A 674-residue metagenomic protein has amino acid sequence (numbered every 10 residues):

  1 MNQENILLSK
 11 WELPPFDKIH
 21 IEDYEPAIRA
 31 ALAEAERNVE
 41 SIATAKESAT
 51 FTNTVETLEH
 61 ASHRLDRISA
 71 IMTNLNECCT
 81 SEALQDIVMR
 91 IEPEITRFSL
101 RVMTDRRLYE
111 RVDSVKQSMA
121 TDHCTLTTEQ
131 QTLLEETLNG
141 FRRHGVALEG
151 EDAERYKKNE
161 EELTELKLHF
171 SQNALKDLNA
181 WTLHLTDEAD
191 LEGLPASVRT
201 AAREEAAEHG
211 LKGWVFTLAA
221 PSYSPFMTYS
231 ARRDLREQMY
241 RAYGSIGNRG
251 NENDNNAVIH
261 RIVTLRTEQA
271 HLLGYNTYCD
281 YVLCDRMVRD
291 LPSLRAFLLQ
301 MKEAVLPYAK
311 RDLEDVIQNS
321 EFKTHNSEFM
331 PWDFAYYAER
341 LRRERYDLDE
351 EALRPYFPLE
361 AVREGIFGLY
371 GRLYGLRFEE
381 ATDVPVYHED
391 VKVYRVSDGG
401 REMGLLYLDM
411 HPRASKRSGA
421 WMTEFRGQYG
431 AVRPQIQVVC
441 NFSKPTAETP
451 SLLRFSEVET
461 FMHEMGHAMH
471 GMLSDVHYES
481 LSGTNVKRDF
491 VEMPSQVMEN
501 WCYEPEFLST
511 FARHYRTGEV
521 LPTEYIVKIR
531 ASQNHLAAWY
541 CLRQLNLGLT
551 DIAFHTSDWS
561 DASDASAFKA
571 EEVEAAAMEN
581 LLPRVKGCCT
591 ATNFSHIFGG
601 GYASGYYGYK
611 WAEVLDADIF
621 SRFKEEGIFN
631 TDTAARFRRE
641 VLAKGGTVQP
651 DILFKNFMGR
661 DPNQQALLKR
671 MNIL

Functional and structural regions predicted by a protein language model:
M1-L194: N-terminal helix-rich structural modules
N2-P26, A30, G213-V215, E344 (+8 more regions): C-terminal, non-catalytic "cap/extension" segments appended to globular domains
L8-D23, M72-I91, D113-K158, T217-A257 (+6 more regions): Short His/Asp/Glu-rich catalytic/ion-coordination signatures at enzyme active sites or charged loops
A27, A31, V258, P358-V362 (+2 more regions): Short amphipathic alpha-helical segments
A33, R37, S41-F51, R64-S81 (+23 more regions): Intrinsically disordered or highly flexible coil/loop and linker segments, enriched in small and charged/polar residues
E129, L133-L134, E162-E165, Q172 (+8 more regions): Active-site-proximal, well-structured secondary-structure segments within enzyme catalytic domains
S443-M462: Short pre-active-site segment immediately N-terminal to the catalytic Zn-binding motif
